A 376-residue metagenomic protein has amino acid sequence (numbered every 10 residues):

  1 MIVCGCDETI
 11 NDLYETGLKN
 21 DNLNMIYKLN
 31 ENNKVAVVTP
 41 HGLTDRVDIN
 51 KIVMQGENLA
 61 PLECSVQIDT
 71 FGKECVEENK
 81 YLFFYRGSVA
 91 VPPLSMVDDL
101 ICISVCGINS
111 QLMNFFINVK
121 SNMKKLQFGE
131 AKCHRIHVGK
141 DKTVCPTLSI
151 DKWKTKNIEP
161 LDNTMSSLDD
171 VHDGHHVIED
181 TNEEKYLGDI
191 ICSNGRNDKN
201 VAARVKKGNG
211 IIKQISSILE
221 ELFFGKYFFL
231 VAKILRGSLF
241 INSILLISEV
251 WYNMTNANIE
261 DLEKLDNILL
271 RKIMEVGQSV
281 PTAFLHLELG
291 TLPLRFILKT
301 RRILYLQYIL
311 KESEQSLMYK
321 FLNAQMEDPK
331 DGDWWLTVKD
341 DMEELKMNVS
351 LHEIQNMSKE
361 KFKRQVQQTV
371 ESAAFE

Functional and structural regions predicted by a protein language model:
M1-Y14, I103: Conserved catalytic palm subdomain of right-hand nucleotidyl-transferase polymerases, strongest for RNA-directed enzymes
I2-V3, L13, I49-Y81, I108: Conserved pre-motif C helix in the palm subdomain of viral-like polymerases
Y27-R46, D69, K206: Reverse-transcriptase-like RNA-dependent polymerase core
L29, H41, F128-N182, A203: Short, conserved micro-motifs composed of acidic
I68, P160-Y252, Y308, S316: Basic, alpha-helical interaction scaffolds
I108-K125, I211: Inter-domain linker/hinge segments that demarcate the starts of reverse transcriptase and RNase H-type modules
L235, L239-N242, D261-D266, G277-E376: Extended C-terminal regions of large enzymes
